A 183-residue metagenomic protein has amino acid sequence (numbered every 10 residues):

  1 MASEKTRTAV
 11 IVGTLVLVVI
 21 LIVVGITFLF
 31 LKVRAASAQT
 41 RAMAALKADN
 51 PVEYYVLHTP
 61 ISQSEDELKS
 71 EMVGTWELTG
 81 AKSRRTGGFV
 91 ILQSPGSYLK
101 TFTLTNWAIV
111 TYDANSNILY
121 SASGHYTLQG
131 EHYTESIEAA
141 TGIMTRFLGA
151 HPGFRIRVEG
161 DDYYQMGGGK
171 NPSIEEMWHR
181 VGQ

Functional and structural regions predicted by a protein language model:
A2-V19: N-terminal Sec-pathway targeting helices
T14-L17, L21-S121, Q129-Q183: Lipid interaction determinants
G124: Phosphoinositide-binding peripheral membrane targeting modules
